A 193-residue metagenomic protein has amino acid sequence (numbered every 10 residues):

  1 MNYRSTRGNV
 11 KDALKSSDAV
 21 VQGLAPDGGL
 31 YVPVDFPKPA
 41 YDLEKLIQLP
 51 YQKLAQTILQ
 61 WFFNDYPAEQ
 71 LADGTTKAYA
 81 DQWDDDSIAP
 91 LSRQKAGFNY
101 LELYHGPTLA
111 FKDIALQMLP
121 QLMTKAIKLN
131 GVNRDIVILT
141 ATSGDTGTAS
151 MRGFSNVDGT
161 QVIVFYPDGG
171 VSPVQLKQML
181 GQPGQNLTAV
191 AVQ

Functional and structural regions predicted by a protein language model:
M1-Q193: PLP-dependent amino-acid enzyme catalytic core
